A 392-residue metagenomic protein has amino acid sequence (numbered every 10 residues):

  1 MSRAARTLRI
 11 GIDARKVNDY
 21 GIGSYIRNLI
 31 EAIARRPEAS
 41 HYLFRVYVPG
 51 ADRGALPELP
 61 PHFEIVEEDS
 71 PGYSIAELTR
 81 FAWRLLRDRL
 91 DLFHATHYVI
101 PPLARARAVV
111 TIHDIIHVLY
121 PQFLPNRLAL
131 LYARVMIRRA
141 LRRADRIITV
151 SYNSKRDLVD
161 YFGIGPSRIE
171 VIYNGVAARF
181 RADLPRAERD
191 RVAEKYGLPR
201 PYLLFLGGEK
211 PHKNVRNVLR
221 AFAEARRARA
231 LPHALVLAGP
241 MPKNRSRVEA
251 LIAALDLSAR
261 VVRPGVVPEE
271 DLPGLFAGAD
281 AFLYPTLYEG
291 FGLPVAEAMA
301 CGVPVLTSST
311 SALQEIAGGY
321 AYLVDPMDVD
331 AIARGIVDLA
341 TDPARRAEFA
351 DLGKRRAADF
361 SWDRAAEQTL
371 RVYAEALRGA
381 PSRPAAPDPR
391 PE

Functional and structural regions predicted by a protein language model:
M1-E392: Carbohydrate transferase catalytic cores enriched for Leloir-type hexosyltransferases
